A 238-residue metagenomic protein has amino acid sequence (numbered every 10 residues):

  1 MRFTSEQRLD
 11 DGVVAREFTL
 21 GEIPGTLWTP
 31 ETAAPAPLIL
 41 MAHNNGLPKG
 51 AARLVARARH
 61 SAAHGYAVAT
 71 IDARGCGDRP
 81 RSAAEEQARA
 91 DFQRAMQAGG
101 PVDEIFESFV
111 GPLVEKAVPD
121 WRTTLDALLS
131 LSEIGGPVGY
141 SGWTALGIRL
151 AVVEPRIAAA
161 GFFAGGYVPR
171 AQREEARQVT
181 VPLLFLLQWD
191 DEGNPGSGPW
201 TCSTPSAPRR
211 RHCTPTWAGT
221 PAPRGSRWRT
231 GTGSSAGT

Functional and structural regions predicted by a protein language model:
M1-P37: N-terminal cap/lid segment of alpha/beta-hydrolase-fold proteins
L38-S130: Serine-hydrolase catalytic machinery in alpha/beta-hydrolase-like enzymes
R53-V55, L150, Q172, V181 (+2 more regions): Short alpha-helix in the alpha/beta-hydrolase fold that links the catalytic acid
E115-Q178: Primarily recognizes the serine-hydrolase "nucleophile elbow" in alpha/beta-hydrolase and SGNH/GDSL folds
V179, F185-L187: Short beta-strand/loop motif that positions the catalytic acidic residue of the alpha/beta-hydrolase fold
W189-N194, P221-A222: Acidic catalytic loop of the alpha/beta-hydrolase fold
W200, T204-R224: Catalytic histidine neighborhood in serine/cysteine hydrolases with alpha/beta-hydrolase-type architecture
W217, P223-T238: Catalytic active-site module of serine/aspartate enzymes centered on a nucleophile-bearing elbow/loop
